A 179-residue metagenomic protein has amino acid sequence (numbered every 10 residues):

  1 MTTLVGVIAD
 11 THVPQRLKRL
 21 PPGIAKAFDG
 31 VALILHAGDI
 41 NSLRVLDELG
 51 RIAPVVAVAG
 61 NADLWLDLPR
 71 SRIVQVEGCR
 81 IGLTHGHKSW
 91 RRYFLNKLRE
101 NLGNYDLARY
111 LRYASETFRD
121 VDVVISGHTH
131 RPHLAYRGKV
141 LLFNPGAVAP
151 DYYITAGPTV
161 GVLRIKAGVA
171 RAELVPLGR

Functional and structural regions predicted by a protein language model:
M1-A53, L64-R70, T155-G157: N-terminal active-site segment of His-dependent metallophosphoesterases
M1-G6, I73-L83, Y136-L142, I165-E173: Beta-strand-turn-beta hairpins that frame and shape the catalytic cleft of phosphate-ester-processing enzymes
V7-A9, L33-D39, V56-N61, L83-H85 (+2 more regions): Active-site neighborhood of phospho(di)ester-bond hydrolases with catalytic His/Asp-centered motifs
H12-Q15, Q75-D120, P150-I154: Active-site-proximal segments of metal-dependent phosphoesterases and phosphodiesterases across multiple
V13-R16, I40-V45, A62-L68, S89-Y93 (+2 more regions): Active-site environment of divalent metal-dependent phosphoester hydrolases
P22-K26, V45-E48, S71-R72, L111-S115 (+2 more regions): Short, flexible, glycine/charge-rich loop motifs used to bind or transfer phosphoryl groups or to couple energy/partner
D47-G82, S115: Extended active-site neighborhood of metal-dependent phosphoesterases/phosphodiesterases
V56, N101-E173: Conserved beta-sheet core of the metallophosphoesterase superfamily
